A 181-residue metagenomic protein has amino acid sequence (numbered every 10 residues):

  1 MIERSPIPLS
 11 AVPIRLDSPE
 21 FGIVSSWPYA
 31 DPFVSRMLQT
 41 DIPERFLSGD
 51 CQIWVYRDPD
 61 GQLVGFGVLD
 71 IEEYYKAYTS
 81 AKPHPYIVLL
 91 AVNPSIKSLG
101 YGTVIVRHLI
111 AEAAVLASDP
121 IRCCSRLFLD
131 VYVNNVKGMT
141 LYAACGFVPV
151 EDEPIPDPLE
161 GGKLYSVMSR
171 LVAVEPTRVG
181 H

Functional and structural regions predicted by a protein language model:
S5-S95, V106-H108, E112-D119: Acetyl-CoA-dependent GNAT
P8, C123-F128, Y132-H181: C-terminal "cap" of GNAT-fold acetyltransferases
D17-G22, A77, S95-G100, K137-M139 (+3 more regions): Residues in flexible loops and secondary-structure boundaries
T79, N93-R107, I121, V133-T140 (+1 more regions): Conserved glycine-rich acetyl-CoA-binding loop
